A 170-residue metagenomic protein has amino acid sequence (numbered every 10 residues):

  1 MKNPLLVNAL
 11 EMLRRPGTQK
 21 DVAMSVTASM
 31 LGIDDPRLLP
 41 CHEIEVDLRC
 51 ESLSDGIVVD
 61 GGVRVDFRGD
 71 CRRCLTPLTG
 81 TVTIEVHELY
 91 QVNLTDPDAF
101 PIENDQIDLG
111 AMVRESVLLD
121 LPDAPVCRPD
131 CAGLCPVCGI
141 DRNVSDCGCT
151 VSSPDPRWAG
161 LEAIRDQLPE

Functional and structural regions predicted by a protein language model:
M1-E170: Structured interface patches
